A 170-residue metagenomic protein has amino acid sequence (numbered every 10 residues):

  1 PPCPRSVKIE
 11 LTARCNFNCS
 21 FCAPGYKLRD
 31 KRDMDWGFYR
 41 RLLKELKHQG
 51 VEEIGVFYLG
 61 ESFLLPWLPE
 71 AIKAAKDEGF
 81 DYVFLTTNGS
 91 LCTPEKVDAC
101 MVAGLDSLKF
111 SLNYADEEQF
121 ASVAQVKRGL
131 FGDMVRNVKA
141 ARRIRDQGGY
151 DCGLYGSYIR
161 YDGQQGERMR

Functional and structural regions predicted by a protein language model:
P1-S107, S122-V126, G132, R136: Conserved alpha-helical substructure of the radical SAM core
F17, A115-E117: Active-site loop signature of alpha/beta-hydrolase-fold enzymes
Y58, T87-G89, L112-A115, I159-Y161: Histidine-centered beta-alpha loop that forms part of the nucleotide-sugar donor binding/catalytic region in diverse
I72-A75, L112, Y161-R170: Short, electropositive alpha-helical surface patch
V83, T87, N137-R168: Conserved strand-turn element in the central/C-terminal portion of the radical SAM core barrel that lines
S107-F110, E117, G156: Internal catalytic or translocation cores that form aromatic/hydrophobic pockets or channels for amphipathic metabolites
